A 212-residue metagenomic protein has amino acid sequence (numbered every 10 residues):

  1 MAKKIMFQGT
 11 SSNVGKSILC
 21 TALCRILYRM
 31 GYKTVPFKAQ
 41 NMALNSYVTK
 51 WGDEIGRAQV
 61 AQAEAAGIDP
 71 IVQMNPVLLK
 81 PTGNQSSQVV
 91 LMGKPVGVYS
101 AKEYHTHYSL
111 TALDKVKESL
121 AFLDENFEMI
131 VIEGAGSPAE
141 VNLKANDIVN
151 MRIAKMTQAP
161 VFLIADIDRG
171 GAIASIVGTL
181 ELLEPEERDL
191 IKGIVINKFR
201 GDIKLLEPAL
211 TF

Functional and structural regions predicted by a protein language model:
M1-F212: Flexible phosphate-sensing "switch/lid" loops adjacent to ATP/NTP-binding sites across phosphate-transfer
